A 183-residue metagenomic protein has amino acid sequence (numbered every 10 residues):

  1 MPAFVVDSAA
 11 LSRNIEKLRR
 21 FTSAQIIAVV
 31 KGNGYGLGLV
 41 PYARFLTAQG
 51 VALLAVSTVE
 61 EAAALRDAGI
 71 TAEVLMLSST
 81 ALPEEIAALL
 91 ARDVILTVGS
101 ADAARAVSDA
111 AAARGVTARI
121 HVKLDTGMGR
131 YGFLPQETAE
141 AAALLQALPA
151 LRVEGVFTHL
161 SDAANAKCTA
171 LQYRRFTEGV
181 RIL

Functional and structural regions predicted by a protein language model:
P2-V5, A10-R13, A24-I182: Active-site-proximal beta-alpha core segment in soluble small-molecule metabolic enzymes
F21: Conserved PLP-enzyme active-site core in the AAT-like
